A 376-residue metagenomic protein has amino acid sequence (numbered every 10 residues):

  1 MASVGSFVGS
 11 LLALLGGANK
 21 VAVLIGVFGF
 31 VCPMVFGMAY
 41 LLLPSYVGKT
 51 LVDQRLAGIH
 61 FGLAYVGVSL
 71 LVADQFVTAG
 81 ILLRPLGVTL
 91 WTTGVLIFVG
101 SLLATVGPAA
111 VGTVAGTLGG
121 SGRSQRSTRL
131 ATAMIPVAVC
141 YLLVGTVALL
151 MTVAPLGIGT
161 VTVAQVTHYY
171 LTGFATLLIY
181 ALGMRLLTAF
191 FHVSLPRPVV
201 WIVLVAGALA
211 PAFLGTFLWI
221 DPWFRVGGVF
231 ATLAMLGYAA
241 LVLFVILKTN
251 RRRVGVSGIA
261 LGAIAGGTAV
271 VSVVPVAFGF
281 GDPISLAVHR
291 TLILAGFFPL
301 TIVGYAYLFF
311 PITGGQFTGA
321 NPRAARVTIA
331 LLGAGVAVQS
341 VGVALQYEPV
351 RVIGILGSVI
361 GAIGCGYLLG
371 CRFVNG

Functional and structural regions predicted by a protein language model:
M1-G376: Hydrophobic alpha-helical transmembrane segments of multi-pass integral membrane proteins
